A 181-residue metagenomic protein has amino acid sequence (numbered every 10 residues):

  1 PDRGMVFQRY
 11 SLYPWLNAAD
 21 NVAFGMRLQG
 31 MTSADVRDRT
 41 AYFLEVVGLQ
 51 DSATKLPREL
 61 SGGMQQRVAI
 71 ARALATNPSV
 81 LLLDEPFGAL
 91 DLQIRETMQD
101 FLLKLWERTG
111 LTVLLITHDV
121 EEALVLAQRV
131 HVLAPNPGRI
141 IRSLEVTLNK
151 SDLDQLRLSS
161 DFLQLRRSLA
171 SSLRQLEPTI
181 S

Functional and structural regions predicted by a protein language model:
V6, I70: Hydrophobic anchor residue at the start of the ABC signature
L16-F24: Short coil-to-helix segment of the ABC ATPase nucleotide-binding domain corresponding to the Q-loop/switch region
A19, A53-L56: Signature (C-motif/LSGGQ) region and adjacent switch/coupling loops of ABC-type ATPase nucleotide-binding domains
A23, R27, A34-S52, K104: Conserved ABC ATPase "signature" region
K55-R58, T76: Conserved signature/switch motifs of ABC ATPase nucleotide-binding domains
L81-D84: Catalytic Walker B motif of ABC-type/P-loop ATPase nucleotide-binding domains
R95-T109: Helical segment within the ABC ATPase nucleotide-binding domain
G110-I116: Conserved H-loop
